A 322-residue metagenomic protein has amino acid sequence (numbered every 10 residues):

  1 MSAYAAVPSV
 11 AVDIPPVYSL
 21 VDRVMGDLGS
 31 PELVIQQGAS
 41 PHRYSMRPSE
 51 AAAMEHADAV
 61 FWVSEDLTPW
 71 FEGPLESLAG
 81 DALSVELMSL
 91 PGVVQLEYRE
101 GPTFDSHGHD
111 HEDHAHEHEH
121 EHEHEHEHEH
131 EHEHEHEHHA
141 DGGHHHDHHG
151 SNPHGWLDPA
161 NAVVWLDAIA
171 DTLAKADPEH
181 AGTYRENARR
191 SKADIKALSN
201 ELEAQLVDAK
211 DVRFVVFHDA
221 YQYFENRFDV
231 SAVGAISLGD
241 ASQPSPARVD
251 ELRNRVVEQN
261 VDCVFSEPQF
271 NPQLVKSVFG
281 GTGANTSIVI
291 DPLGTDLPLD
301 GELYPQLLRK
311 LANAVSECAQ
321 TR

Functional and structural regions predicted by a protein language model:
A3-R322: Extracytoplasmic metal-acquisition and chelation regions
